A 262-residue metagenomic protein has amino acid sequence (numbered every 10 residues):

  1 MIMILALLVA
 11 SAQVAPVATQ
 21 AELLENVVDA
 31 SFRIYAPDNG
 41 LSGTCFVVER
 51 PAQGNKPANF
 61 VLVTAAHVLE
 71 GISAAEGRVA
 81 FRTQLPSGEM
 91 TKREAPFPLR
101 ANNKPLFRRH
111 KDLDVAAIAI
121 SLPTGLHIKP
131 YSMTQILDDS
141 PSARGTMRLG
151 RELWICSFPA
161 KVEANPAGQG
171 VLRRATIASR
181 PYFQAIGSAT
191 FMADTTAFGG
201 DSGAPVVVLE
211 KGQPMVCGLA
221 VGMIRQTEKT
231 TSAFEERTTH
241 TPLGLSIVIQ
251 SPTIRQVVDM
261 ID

Functional and structural regions predicted by a protein language model:
I2-A10: Bacterial N-terminal signal peptides
A18, V216-D262: C-terminal cap/linker of serine protease catalytic domains
V28-P37, S42, F46, P57-N59 (+4 more regions): Serine endopeptidase catalytic core focused on the charge-relay Asp
V47-E49, S179-P181, V208, V221: A residue-level detector for short acidic-glycine micro-motifs
P51-N59, S87-G88, Q184-G187, E210-M215 (+1 more regions): Short, solvent-exposed loop/turn segments that connect beta-strands within catalytic domains and beta-strand-rich
A65-V68, S157, R174, V216-T227: Short beta->alpha transition motifs characteristic of CBS
M192-A220, T230: Catalytic nucleophile loop of clan PA
